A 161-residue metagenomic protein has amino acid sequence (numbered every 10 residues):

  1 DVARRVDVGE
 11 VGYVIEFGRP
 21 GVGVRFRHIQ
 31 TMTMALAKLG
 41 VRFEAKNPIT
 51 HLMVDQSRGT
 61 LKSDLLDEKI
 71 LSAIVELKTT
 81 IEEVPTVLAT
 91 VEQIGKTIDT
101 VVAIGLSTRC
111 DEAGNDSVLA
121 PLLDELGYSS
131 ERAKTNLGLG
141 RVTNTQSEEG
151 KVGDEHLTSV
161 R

Functional and structural regions predicted by a protein language model:
D1-G12, G21, F26-A37, M53 (+3 more regions): Long, contiguous binding/interaction regions
I15: Residues forming the flavin
G18: Active-site-proximal beta-alpha loop/turn segments in soluble metabolic enzymes
G40-N47: Solvent-exposed edge beta-strands and adjacent loop segments that serve as assembly or binding interfaces
K46, T79, S107-R109: Fold-independent oxyanion-binding glycine-rich loops and adjacent beta-strand/coil segments at enzyme active sites
K69-A73: Flexible loop/N-cap segments at domain edges
K78-V84: Helix N-cap motif at beta-to-alpha junctions
